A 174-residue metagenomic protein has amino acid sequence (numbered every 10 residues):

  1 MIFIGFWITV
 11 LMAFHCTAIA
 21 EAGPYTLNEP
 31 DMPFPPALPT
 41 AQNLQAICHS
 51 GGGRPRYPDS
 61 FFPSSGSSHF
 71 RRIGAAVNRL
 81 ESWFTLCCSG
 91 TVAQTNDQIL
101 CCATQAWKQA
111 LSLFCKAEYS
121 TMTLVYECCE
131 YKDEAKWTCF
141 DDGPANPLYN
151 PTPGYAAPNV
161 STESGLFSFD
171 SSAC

Functional and structural regions predicted by a protein language model:
I2-C174: General marker for long, soluble alpha-helical cores
